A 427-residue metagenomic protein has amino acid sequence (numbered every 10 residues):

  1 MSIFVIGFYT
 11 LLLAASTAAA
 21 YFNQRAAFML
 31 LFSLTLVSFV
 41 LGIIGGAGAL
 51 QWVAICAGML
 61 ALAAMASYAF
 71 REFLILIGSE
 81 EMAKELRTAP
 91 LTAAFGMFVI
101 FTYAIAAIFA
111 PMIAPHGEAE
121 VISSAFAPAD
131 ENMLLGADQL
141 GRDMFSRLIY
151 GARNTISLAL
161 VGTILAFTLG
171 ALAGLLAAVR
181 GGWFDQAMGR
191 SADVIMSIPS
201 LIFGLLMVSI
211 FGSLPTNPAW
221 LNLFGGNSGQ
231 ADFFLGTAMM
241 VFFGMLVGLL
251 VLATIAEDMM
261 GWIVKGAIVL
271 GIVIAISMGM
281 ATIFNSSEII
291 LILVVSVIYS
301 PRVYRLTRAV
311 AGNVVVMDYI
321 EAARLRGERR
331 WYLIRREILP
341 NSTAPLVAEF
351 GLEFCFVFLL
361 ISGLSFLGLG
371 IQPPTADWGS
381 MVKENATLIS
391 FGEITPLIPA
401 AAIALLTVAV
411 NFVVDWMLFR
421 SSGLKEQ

Functional and structural regions predicted by a protein language model:
M1-A114, M188-S191, L246, L250 (+1 more regions): N-terminal signal-anchor/first transmembrane alpha helix
S2-L12, Q51-E72, M144-V179, D232-V247 (+1 more regions): Transmembrane alpha-helix signature in integral membrane proteins
A18-A19, L76-I77, L86, A110-I113 (+6 more regions): Transmembrane-helix boundary motif in ABC transporter permease subunits
R25-I55, R71, L134, M188-R305 (+1 more regions): Generic hydrophobic transmembrane alpha-helix motif, especially the helices
I156-L169, G204-L205, G312, W331-G363 (+1 more regions): Transmembrane alpha-helices
V208-F211, M280-I283, V295-S296, A311 (+3 more regions): Glycine-rich helix-loop "coupling/hinge" segments at transmembrane-helix boundaries in multipass transporters
V382, F412-Q427: Short cytosolic juxtamembrane segments of multi-pass membrane proteins
